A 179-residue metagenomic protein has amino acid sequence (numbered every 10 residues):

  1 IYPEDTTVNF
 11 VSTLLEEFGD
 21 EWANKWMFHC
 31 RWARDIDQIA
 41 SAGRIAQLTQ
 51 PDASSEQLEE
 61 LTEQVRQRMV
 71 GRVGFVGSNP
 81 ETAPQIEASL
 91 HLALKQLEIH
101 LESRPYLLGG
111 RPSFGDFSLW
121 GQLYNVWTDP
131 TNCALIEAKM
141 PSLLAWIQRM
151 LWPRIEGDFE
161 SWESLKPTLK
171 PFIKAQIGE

Functional and structural regions predicted by a protein language model:
I1-Q57, L107, W127, E179: GST-like domain detector, emphasizing the conserved glutathione-binding G-site in the N-terminal thioredoxin-like
T7, V11-L15, Q85-L92, Q96 (+1 more regions): A non-catalytic, amphipathic alpha-helix used as a structural packing/dimerization or gating element in enzyme scaffolds
D20, L94-E98, L151: Structural signal for well-ordered, non-membrane alpha-helices
K25-F28, S103-L107, N132, E156-E160: Intrinsically disordered or highly flexible coil/loop and linker segments, enriched in small and charged/polar residues
A33-E87: Divalent-metal (Mg2+/Mn2+/Ca2+)-assisted nucleotide/phosphate chemistry catalytic cores
V73-L107: Short N-terminal edge-element motif at the start of the domain
L107-W127: GST superfamily/GST-like fold recognition
W120-E179: Active-site/pore-lining binding-face segments in mid-to-C-terminal subdomains
